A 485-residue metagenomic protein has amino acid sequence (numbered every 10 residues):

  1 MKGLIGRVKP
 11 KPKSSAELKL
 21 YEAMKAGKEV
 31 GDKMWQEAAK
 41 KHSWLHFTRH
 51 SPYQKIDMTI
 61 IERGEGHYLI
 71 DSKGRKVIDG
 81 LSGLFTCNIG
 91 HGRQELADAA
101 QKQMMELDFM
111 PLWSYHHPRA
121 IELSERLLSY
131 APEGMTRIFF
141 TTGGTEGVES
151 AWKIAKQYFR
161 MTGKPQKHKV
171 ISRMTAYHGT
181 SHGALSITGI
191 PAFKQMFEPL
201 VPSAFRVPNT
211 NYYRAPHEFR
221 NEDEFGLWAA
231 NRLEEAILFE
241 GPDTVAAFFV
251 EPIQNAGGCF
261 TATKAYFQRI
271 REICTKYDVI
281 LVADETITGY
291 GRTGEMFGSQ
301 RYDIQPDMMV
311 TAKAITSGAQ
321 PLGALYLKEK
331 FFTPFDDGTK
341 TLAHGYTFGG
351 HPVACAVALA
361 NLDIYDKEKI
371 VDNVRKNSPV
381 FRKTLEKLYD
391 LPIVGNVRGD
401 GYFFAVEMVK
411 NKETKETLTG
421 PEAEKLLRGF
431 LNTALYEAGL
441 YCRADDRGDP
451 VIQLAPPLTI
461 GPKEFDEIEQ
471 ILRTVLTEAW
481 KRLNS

Functional and structural regions predicted by a protein language model:
K2-S485: Conserved N-terminal phosphate-binding loop of PLP-dependent enzymes in the Aspartate aminotransferase
